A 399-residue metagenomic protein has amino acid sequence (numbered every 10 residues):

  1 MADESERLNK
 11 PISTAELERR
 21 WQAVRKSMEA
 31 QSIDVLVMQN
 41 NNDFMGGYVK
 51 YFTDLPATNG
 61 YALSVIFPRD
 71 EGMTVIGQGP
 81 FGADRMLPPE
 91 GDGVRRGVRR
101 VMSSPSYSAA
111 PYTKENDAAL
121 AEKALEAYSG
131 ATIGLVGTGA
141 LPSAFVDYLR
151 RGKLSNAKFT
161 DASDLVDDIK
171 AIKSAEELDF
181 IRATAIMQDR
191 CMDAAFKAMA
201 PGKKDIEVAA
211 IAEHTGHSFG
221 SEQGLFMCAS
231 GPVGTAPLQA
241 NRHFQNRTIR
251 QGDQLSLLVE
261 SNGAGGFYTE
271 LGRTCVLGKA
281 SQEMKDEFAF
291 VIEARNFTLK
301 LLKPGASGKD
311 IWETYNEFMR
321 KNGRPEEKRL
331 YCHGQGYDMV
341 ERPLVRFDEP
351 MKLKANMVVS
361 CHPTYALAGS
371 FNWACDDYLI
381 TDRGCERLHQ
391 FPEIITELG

Functional and structural regions predicted by a protein language model:
M1-G399: Active-site neighborhoods and metal-handling regions in enzymes and metal-associated proteins
